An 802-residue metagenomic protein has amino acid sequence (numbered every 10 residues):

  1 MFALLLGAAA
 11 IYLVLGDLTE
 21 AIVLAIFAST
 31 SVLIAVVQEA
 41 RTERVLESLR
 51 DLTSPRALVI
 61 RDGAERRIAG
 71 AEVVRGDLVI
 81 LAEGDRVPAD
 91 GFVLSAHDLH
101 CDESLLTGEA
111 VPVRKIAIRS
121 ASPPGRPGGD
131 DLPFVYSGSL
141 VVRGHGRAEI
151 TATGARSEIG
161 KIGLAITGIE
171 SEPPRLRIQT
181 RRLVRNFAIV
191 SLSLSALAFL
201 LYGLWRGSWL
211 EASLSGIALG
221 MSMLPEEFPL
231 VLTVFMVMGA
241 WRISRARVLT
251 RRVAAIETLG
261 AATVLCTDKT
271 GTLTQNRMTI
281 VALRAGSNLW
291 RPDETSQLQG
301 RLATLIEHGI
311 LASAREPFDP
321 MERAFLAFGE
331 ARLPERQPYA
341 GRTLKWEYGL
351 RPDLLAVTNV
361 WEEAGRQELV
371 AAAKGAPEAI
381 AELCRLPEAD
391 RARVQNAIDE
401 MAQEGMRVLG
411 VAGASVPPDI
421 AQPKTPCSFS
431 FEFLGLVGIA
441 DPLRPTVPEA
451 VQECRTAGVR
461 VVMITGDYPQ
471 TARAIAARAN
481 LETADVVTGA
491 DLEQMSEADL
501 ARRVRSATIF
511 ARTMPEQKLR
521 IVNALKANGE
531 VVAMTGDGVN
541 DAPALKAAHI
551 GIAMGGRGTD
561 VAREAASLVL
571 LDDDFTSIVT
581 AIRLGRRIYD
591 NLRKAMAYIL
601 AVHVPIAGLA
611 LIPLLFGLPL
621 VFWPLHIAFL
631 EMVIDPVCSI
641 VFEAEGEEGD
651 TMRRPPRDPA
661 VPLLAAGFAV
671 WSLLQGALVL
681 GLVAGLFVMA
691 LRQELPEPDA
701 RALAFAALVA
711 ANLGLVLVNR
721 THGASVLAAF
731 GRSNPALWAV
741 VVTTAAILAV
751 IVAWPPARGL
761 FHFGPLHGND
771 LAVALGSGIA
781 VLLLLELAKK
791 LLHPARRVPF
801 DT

Functional and structural regions predicted by a protein language model:
M1-R653, A724-T802: Conserved cytosolic headpiece of P-type ATPases
G529, I582, R586, G681-E694 (+1 more regions): Alpha-helix capping/termination and helix-coil
L614-W623, F687-A700: Helix-coil boundary and interhelical linker segments in multi-pass alpha-helical membrane proteins
I634, L678-L680, A702-V716: Generic alpha-helical transmembrane segments
P659-A677, P698-L703: Membrane-water interface at loop-to-transmembrane-helix junctions
A677-R692, L748-G759: Alpha-helical transmembrane segments and their membrane-interface junctions in multi-pass membrane proteins
A700, R720-G723: Active/binding-pocket-proximal capping segment
